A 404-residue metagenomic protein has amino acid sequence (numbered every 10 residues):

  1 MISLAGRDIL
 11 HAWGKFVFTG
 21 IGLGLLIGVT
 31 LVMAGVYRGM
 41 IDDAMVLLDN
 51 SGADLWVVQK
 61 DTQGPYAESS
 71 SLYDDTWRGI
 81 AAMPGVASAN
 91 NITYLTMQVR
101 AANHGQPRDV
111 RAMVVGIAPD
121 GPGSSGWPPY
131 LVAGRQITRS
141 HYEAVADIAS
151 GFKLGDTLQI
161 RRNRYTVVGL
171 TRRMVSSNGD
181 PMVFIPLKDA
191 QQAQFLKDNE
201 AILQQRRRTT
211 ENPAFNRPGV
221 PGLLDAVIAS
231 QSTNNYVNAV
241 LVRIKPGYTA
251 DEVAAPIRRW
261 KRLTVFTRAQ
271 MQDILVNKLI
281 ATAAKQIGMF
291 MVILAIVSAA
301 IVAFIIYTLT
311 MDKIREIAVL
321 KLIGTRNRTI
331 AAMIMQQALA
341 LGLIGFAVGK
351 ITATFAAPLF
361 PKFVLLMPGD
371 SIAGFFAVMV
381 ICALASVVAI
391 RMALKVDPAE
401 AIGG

Functional and structural regions predicted by a protein language model:
M1-A12, M367, M392-G404: Feature of multi-pass inner-membrane transport and sensor proteins that recognizes transmembrane helices together
W13-M40, I280-E316, L339-I344: Hydrophobic alpha-helical transmembrane segments of multi-pass inner-membrane transport and secretion
G20, G24, G28-M113, A133-S140 (+4 more regions): Hydrophobic, regular-secondary-structure patches
V36, G64, L241, P246-S298 (+2 more regions): Peri-transmembrane interface segments
L55, E200-A214, L223-R259: A short beta-strand structural signal in non-transmembrane regions
T93, A112-D120, G126-L224: Hydrophobic secondary-structure segments that place a key small or acidic residue at a functional site
M333, L343-A383, V387-E400: Short helix-loop junctions at transmembrane helix boundaries
